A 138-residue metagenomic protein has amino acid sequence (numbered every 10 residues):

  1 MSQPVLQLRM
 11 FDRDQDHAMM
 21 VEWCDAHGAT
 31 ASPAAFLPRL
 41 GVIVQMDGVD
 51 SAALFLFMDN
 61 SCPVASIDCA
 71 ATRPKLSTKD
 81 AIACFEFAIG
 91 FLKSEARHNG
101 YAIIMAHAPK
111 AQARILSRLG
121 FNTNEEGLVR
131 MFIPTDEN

Functional and structural regions predicted by a protein language model:
M1-R13, E137-N138: Conserved N-terminal entry element of GNAT/NAT acetyltransferase domains
V5, V64, L128: A residue-level signal for beta-strand positions that form part of recognition/binding surfaces within mature
Q7-M10, A31, N122-G127: Short secondary-structure junctions
M10, A18-V64, D68-T72: A conserved beta-strand-loop-helix scaffold within acyl/acetyltransferase catalytic domains
R39, G120-T123: Short glycine-aromatic motifs
A65-G120: Acyl-donor binding region in acyl/amide transferases
E86-I89, F132-N138: Accessory recognition modules or surfaces
H107, N122-D136: Conserved catalytic-core motifs of GNAT/GCN5-like acyltransferases
